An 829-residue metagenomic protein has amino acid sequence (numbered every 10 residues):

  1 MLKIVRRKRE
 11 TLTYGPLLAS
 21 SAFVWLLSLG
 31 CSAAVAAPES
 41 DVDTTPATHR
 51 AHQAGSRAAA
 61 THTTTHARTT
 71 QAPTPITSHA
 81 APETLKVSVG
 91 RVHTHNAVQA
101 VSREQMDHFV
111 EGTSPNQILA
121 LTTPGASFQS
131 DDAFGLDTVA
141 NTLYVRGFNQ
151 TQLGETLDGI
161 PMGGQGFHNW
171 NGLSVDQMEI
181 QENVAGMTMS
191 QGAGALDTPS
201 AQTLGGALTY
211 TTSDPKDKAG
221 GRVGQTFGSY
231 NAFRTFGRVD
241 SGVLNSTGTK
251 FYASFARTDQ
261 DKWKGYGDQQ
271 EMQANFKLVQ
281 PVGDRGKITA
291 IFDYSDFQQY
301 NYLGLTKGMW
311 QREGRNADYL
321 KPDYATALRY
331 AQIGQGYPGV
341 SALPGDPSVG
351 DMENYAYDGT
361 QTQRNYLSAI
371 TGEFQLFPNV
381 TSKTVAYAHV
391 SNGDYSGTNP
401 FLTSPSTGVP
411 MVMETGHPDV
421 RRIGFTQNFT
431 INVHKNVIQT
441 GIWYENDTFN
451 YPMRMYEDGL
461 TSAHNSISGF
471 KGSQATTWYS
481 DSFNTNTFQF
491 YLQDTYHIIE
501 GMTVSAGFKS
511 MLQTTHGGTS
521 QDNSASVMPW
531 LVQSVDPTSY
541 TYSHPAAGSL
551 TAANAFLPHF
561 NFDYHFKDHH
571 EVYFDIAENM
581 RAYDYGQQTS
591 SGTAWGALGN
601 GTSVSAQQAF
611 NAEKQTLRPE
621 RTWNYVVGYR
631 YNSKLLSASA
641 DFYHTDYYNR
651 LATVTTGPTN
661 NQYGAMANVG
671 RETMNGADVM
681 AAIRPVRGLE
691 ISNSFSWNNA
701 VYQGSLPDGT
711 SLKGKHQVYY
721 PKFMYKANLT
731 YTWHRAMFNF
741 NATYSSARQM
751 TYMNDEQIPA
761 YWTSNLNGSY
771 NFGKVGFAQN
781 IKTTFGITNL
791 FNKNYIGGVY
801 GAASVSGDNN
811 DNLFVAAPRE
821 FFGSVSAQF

Functional and structural regions predicted by a protein language model:
L2-I4, A37, T743, A747-M750 (+1 more regions): C-terminal beta-signal and adjacent terminal beta-strands/loops of Gram-negative outer-membrane beta-barrel proteins
R68, I499-E500, L635-Y752, K782 (+2 more regions): Gram-negative outer-membrane beta-barrel transporters
P82-T84, N116-P161, D176-E179: Extracytoplasmic beta-strand/coil segments of soluble accessory domains associated with Gram-negative outer-membrane
Q177-R222: A beta-strand signature from Gram-negative outer-membrane beta-barrel systems, especially the internal plug domain
G220-R222, F227-D259, W263-I333, T360 (+2 more regions): Transmembrane beta-barrel wall of Gram-negative outer-membrane proteins
V279, K287-A369, G397-V412, E457-W478 (+3 more regions): Acidic/polar loop-and-plug regions of large Gram-negative outer-membrane beta-barrel proteins
T362-S396, G408-V532, A547, D563-H565 (+2 more regions): Face-selective signature of the C-terminal outer-membrane beta-barrel domain
Q375, T381-Y387, G393-D394, H565 (+7 more regions): Membrane-embedded beta-barrel scaffold of Gram-negative outer-membrane proteins
